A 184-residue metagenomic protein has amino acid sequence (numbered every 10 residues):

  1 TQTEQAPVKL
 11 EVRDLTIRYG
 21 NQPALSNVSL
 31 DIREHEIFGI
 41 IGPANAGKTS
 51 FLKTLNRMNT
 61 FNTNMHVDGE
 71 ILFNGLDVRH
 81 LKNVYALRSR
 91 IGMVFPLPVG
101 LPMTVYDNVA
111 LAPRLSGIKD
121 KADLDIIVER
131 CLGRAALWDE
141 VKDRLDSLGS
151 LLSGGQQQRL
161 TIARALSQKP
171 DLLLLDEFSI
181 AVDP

Functional and structural regions predicted by a protein language model:
N56, Y106-L115, D125, E129: Short helical segment in ABC ATPase nucleotide-binding domains corresponding to the A-loop/adjacent helical element
N64-H66, L76-G92, L115: ABC ATPase NBD coupling module
E70-D77, K121-D143: Conserved ABC ATPase "signature" region
S147-L152, Q156: Conserved ABC ATPase signature
I162: Hydrophobic anchor residue at the start of the ABC signature
K169: Conserved catalytic motifs of ABC-family nucleotide-binding domains
L173-D176: Catalytic Walker B motif of ABC-type/P-loop ATPase nucleotide-binding domains
